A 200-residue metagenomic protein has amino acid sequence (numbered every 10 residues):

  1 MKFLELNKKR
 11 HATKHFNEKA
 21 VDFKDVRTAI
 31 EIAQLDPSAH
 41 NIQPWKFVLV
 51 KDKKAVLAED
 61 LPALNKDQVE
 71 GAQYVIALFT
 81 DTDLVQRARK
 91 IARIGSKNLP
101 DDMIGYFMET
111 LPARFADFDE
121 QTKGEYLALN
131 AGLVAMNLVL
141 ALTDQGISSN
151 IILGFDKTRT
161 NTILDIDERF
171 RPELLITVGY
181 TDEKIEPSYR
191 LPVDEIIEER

Functional and structural regions predicted by a protein language model:
F3-E18, R171-R200: C-terminal helix-cap and adjacent tail motif
A12-Q43: An N-terminal domain-cap segment
V26-A33, K54, A58-L61, L164: A generic alpha-helix structural signal
A29-L35, I76, N98, M108-I163 (+1 more regions): Small-aliphatic-rich amphipathic alpha-helix that forms the alpha element of a beta-alpha
N41-Q43, E70-A72, R171: Short, basic and Ser/Thr-rich N-terminal targeting/leader segments
V48-L129: Glycine/small-residue-rich phosphate/adenosyl-binding loop
K53, T82, F155-T158, Y180-D182: Acidic, glycine-rich active-site loops and adjacent beta-strand->loop/helix elements that engage anionic groups
I94-G95, D167-F170: Short, hinge-like loop/turn segments at secondary-structure boundaries
